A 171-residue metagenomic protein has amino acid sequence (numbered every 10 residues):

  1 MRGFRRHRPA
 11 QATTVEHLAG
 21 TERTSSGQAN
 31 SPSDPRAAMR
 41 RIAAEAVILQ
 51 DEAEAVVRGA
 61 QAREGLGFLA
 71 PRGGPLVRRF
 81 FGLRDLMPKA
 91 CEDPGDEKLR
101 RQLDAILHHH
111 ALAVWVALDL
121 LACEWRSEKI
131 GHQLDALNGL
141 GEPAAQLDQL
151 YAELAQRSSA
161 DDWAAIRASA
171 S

Functional and structural regions predicted by a protein language model:
M1, T14-L18, E97, A117 (+3 more regions): Intrinsically disordered, low-complexity segments enriched in charged and polar residues
M1-A29: Short Lys/Arg-rich cationic patches that frequently serve as NLS/NoLS or arginine-rich RNA/DNA-binding motifs
R2-H7, F68, F81, A170: Short, aromatic- and cysteine-enriched interfacial helices/patches that mediate contacts at lipid membranes
R6-P9, E22-T24, A152-S171: Short, charged, intrinsically disordered terminal tails
Q11, V15, P35-R36, D96-L99 (+3 more regions): Short amphipathic alpha-helical segments that mediate assembly, nucleic-acid/protein binding, or membrane association
S31-P94, H132-S158: Alpha-helical segments in soluble extracytoplasmic regions
Q61, L118, A122-K129, A155 (+1 more regions): Structured alpha-helical bundle/scaffold domains in large eukaryotic membrane-trafficking regulators
R79-L83, D93-G141: Long, amphipathic, charge-rich alpha-helical segments that form helical bundles/coiled-coils
